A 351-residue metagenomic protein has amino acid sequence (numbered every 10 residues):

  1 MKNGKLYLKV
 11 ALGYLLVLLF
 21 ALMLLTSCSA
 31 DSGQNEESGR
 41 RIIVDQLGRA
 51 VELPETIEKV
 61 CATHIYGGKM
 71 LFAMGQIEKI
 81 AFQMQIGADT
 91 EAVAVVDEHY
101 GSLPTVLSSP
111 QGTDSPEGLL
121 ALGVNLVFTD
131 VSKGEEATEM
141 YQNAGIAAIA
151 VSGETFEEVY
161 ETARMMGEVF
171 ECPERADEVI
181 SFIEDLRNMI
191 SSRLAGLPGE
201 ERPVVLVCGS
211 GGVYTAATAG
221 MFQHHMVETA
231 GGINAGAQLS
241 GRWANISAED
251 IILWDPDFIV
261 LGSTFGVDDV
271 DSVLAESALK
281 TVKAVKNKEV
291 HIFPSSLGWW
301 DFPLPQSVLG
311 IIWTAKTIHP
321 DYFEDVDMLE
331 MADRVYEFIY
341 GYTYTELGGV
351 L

Functional and structural regions predicted by a protein language model:
K2-L15: Bacterial N-terminal signal peptides that target proteins for export
L24-S27: C-terminal motif of bacterial Sec signal peptides marking the signal peptidase cleavage site
S29-D31: Bacterial signal peptide processing site
I43, A50, E136-T215, G236-Q238 (+1 more regions): Extracytoplasmic substrate-binding proteins
Q46-G48, L103-E117, E154, L239-A248: Short helix-initiation/N-cap motifs at beta->coil->alpha
A62-L120, L126-V131: A short, structured surface patch at a secondary-structure boundary
T113-G123, A144, I246-D255: Short helices/loops that flank or line small-molecule/ion binding pockets
A216-R242: Alpha-helical, coiled-coil/dimerization segments enriched in small aliphatic residues
